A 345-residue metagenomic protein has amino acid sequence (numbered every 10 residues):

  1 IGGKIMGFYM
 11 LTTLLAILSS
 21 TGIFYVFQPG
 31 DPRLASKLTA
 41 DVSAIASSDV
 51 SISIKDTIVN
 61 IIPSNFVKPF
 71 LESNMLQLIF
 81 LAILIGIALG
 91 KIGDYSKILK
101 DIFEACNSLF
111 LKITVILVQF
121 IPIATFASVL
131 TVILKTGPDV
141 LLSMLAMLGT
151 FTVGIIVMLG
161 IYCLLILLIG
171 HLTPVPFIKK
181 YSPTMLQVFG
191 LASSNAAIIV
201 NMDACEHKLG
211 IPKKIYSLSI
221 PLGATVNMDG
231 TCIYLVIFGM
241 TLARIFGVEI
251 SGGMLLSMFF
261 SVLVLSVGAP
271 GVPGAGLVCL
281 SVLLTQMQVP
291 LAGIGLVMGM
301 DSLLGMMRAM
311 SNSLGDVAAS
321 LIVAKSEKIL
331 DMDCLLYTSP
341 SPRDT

Functional and structural regions predicted by a protein language model:
I1, P32, G93-K97, A105 (+6 more regions): Juxtamembrane helix-boundary/capping and inter-helix hinge elements in multi-pass membrane proteins
K4-P176: Signature of multi-pass transmembrane helix bundles
M10-L14, L18, T152, I156 (+5 more regions): Hydrophobic transmembrane alpha-helical segments of multi-pass transport and channel proteins
T21, I83-I87, A124-T131, C163 (+7 more regions): Transmembrane alpha-helix boundary and packing residues in multipass membrane permease domains and related
I54, S73-Q77, V115-Q119, V153-G154 (+5 more regions): Membrane-interfacial loop-to-helix junctions in multi-pass transporters
T184-S266, M332-D333: Helix-loop-helix junctions within the multi-pass membrane cores of secondary transporters/permeases
G274-L336: Hydrophobic alpha-helical transmembrane segments of membrane transport and translocation systems, primarily multi-pass
Y337-D344: Conserved small/polar residues in nucleotide/adenosyl-binding loops
